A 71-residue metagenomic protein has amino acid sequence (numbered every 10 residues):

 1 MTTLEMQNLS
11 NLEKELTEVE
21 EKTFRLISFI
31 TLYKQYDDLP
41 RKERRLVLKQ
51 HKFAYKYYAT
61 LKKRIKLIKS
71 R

Functional and structural regions predicted by a protein language model:
T2-R71: Extended, charge-rich alpha-helical interface modules
